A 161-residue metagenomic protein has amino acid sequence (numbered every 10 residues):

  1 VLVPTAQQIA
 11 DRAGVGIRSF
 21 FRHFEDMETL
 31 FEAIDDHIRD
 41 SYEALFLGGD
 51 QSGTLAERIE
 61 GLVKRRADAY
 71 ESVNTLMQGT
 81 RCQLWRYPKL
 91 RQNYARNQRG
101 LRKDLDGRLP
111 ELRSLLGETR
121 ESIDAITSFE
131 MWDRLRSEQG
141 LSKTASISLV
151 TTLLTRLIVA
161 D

Functional and structural regions predicted by a protein language model:
L2-P4, D11-R12, R18, E32-L62: Amphipathic alpha-helical linker/stalk segments
T5-A6, D26: Residues that mark the N-terminal boundary/hinge immediately upstream of a DNA-recognition element
F24, T29-I38, N93, N97: Alpha-helical DNA-contacting segments of helix-turn-helix folds
D35, L45-L47, A67-Q92, D133-R134: Amphipathic alpha-helical segments used for helix-helix packing
E60-G61, D68-T75, P88-E121, S148-V159: Amphipathic alpha-helical packing segments from all-alpha helical-bundle domains
R120-L141, R156-D161: Amphipathic C-terminal alpha-helical segment
